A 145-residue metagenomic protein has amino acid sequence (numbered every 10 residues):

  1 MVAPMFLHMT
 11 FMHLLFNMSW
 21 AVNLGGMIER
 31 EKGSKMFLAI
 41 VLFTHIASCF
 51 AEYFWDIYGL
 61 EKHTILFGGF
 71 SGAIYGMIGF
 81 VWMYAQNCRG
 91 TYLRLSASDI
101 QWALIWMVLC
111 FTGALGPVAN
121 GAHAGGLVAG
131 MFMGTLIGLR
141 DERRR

Functional and structural regions predicted by a protein language model:
M1-R145: A detector for small-residue-rich transmembrane helices and their helix-helix packing motifs
